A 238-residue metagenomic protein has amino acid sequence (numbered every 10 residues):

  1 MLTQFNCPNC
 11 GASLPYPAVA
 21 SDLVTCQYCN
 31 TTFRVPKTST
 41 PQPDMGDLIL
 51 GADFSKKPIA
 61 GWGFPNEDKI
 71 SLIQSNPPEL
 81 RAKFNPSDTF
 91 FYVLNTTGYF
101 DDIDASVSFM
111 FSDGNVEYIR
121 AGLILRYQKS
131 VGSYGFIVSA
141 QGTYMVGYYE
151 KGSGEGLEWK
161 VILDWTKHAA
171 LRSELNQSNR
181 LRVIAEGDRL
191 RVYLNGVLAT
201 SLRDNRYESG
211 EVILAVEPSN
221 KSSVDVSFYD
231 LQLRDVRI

Functional and structural regions predicted by a protein language model:
C7-C10, C26-C29: Short cysteine-rich clusters marking metal-coordination/redox-active sites
L14, F33: Cys/His-rich microdomains that often coordinate metals
P41-F64: Extracellular carbohydrate-recognition regions
F54, A105-V107, S173-E186, L190-V192: Short tryptophan-centered beta-strand motifs in secreted/extracellular beta-sheet-rich domains of glycan-recognition
I70-F91: Short carbohydrate-recognition loop motifs
F84-E155: Secretory/extracellular carbohydrate-interaction modules and structurally similar beta-sandwich "look-alikes"
G154-R180: Short, aromatic/His-centered strand-loop micro-motif at the edge of beta-sheets
L202-S227: Flexible glycan-contacting loops in extracellular carbohydrate-active proteins
